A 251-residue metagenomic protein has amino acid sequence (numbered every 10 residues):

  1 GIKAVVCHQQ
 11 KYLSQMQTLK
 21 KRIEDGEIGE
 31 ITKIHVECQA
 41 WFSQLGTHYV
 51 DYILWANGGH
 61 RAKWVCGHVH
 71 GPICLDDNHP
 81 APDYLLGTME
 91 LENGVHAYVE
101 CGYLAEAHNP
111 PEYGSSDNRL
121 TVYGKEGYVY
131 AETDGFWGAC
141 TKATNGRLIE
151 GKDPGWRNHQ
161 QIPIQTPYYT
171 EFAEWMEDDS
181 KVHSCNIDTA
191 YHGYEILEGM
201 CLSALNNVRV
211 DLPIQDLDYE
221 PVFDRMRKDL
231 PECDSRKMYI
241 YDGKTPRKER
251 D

Functional and structural regions predicted by a protein language model:
G1-Y49: A contiguous active-site-proximal alpha/beta segment in oxidoreductase catalytic domains
A4, H183, V210: Flexible, nucleotide-binding loop/lid elements of kinase catalytic cores
H48-C140, R157-H183, L197-C201, P213-D251: Contiguous beta-strand/loop segments that form the cofactor/metal-binding neighborhood of enzyme cores
G146-L148: Surface-exposed loop/turn elements that mediate protein-protein interactions on large endomembrane-trafficking
G151-G155: Short glycine/proline- and acidic residue-enriched helix-loop micro-motifs that form flexible lids or anion-recognition
H183-T189: All-alpha amphipathic helical-bundle segments outside canonical DNA-binding/catalytic cores that form hydrophobic
Y191-Y194: C-terminal interaction segments
A204-R209: A short N-terminal helical cap/helix-turn-helix that marks the beginning of AMP-binding/adenylate-forming
